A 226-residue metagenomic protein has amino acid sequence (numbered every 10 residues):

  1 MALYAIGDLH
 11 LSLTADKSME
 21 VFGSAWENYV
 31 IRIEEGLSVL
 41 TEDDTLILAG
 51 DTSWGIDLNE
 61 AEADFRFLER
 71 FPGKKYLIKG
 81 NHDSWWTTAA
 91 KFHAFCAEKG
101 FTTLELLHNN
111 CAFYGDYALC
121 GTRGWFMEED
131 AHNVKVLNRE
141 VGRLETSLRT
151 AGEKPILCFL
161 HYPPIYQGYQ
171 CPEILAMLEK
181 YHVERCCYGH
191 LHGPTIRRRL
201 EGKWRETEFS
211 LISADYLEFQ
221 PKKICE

Functional and structural regions predicted by a protein language model:
A2, A15-Y114, P172-H182, R205-T207 (+1 more regions): Core catalytic region of metal-dependent phosphoesterases/phosphodiesterases, especially metallo-beta-lactamase-like
A2-D8: Short, hydrophobic/glycine-enriched beta-strand segments
L3, T45, Y117-A118, P155-L157 (+1 more regions): Structural motif
D8, G121-G124, I212-A214, E226: Active-site donor-binding loop signature of nucleotide-sugar glycosyltransferases
D8, G50-D51, G80-N81, H161 (+1 more regions): Active-site glycine-centered loops adjacent to acidic/histidine catalytic or metal-binding residues that shape
L9-D16, V39, D83, T87-E173 (+1 more regions): Conserved catalytic scaffold of divalent metal-dependent phosphoesterases
L11, S53-W54, P164, G193: Short active-site segment of divalent metal-dependent hydrolases/proteases that encodes the spacing between
Y76, P164-E226: Conserved beta-sheet core of the metallophosphoesterase superfamily
